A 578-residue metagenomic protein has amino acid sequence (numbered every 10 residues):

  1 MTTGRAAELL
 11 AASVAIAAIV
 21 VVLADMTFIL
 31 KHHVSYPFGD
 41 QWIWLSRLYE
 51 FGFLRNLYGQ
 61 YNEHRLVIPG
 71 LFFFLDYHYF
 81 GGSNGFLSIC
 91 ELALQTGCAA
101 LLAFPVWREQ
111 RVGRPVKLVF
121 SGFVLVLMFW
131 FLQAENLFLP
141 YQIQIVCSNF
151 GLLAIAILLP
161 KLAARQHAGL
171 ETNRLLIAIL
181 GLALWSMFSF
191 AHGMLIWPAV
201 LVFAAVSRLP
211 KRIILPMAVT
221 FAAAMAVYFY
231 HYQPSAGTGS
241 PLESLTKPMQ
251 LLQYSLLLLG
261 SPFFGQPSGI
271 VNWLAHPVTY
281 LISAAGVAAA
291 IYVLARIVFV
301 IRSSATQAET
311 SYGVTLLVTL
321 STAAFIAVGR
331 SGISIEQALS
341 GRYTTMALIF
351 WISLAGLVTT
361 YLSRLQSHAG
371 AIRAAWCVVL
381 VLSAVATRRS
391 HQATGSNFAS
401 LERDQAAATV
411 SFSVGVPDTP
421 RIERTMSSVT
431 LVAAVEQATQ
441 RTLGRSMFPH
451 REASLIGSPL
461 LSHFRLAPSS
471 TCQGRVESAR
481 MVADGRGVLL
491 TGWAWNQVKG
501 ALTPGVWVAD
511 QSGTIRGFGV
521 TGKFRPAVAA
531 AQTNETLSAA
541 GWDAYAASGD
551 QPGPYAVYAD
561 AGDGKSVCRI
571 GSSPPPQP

Functional and structural regions predicted by a protein language model:
T3-H64, Y77-F123, N173, V202-A204 (+5 more regions): Intrinsically disordered, polar/acidic, low-complexity terminal segments
V21, V119-M128, V219-A226, S303-R330: Transmembrane alpha-helix segments characteristic of polytopic inner-membrane glycan-assembly/cell-envelope
K31, D76-Y79, W107, F129-L139 (+5 more regions): Juxtamembrane "helix-exit" motif on the non-cytosolic side of transmembrane helices
K117-N149: Aromatic- and kink-enriched transmembrane "portal" helix at the membrane-lumen/periplasm boundary that abuts
F123, Q144-H167, F350-S353: Specific aromatic-rich, kink-prone transmembrane helix
E171-S189, I196-A204: Membrane-interface alpha helices of multi-pass inner-membrane proteins
L195-A226: Perimembrane helix-loop-helix junctions
A453-P578: Basic, ligand-binding patches in group-transfer machinery, especially extracytoplasmic/periplasmic segments
